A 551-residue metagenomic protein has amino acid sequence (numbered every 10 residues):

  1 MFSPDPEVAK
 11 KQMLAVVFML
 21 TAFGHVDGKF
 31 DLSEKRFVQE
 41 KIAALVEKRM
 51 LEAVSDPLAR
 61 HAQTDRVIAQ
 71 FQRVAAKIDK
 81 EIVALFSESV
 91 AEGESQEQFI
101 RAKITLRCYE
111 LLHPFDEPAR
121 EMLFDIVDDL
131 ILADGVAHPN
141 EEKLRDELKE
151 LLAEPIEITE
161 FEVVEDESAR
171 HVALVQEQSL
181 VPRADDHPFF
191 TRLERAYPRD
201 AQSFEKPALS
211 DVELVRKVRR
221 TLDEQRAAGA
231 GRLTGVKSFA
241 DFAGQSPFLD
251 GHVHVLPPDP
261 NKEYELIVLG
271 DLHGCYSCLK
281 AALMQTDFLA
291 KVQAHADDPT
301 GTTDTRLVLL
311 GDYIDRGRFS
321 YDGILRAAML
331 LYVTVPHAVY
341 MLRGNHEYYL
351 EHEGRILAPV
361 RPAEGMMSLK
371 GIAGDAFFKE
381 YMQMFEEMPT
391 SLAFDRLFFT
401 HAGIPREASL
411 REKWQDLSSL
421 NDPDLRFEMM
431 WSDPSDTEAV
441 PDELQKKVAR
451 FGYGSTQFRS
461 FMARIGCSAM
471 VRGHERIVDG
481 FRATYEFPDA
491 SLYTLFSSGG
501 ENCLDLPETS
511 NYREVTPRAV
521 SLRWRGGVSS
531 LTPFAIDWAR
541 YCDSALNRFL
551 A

Functional and structural regions predicted by a protein language model:
M1-A184: Small-residue-enriched hydrophobic alpha-helices in membranes
T159-A551: Feature recognizes metal-dependent phosphohydrolase scaffolds
